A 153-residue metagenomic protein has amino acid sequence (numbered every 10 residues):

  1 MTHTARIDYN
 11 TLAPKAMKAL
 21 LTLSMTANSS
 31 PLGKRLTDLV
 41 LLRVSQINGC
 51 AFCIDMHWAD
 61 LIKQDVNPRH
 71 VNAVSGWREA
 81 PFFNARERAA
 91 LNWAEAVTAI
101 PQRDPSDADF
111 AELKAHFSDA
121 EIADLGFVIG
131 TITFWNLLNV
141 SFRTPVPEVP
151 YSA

Functional and structural regions predicted by a protein language model:
M1-A153: Hydrophobic alpha-helical segments
